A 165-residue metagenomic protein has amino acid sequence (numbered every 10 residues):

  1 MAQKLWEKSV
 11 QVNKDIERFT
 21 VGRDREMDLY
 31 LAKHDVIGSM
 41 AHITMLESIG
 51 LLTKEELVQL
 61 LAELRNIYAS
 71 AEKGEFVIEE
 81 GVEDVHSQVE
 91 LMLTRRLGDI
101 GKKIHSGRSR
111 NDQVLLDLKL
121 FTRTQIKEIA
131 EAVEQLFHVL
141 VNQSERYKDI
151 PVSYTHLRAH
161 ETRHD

Functional and structural regions predicted by a protein language model:
M1-R158: A helix-coil-helix interface module used to build multimeric assemblies and to scaffold catalytic/cofactor sites
A159-D165: A short, hydrophobic C-terminal helix/tail in secreted or cell-surface proteins
